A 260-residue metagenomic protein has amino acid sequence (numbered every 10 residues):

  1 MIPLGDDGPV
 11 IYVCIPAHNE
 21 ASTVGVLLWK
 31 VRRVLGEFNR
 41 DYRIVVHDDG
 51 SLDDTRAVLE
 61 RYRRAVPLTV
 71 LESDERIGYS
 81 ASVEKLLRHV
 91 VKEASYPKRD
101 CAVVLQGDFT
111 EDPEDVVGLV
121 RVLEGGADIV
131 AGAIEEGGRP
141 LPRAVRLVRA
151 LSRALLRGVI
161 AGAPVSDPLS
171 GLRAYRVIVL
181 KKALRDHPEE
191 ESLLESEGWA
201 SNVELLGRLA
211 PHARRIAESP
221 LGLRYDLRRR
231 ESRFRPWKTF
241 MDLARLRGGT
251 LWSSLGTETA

Functional and structural regions predicted by a protein language model:
M1-I11, W29, E37, Y62 (+1 more regions): Hydrophobic helical membrane-anchoring modules
E20-L35: Short, well-formed alpha-helical segments that are part of the catalytic scaffolds of diverse glycosyltransferases
S22-V26, S51-Y62: Acidic helix N-cap motif at the loop->helix transition within catalytic regions of sugar-transfer enzymes
L35-R40, R63-P67: Short helix-capping segments at alpha-helix termini
R40-G50, L71-S73: Short beta-strand/loop segment that forms part of the nucleotide-sugar
D48-A57, E75, F109: A conserved acidic beta->alpha catalytic loop
T69-K92, R99-C101, D112-S192, L227-F234: Acceptor/aglycone-binding surface of glycosyltransferases and processive sugar-polymer synthases
